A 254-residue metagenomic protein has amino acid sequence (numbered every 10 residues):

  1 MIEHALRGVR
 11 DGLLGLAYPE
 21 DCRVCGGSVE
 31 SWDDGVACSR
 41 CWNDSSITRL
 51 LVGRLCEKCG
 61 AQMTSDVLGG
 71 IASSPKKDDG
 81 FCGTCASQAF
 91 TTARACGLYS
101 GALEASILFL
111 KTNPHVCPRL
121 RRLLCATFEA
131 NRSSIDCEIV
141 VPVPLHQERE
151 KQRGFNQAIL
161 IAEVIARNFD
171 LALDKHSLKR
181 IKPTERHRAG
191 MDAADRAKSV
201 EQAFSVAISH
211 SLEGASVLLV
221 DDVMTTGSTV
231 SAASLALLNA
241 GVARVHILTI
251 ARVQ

Functional and structural regions predicted by a protein language model:
M1-D221, T225-Q254: Glycine-rich phosphate/pyrophosphate-handling loop used in enzymes and phosphotransfer proteins
